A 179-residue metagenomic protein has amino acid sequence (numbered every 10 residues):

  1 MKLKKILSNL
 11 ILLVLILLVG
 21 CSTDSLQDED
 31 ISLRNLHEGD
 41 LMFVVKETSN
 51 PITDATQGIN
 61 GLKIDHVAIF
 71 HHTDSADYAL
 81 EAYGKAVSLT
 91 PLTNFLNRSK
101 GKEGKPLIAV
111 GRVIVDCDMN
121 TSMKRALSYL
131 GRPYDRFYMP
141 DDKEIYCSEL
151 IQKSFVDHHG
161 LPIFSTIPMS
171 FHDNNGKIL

Functional and structural regions predicted by a protein language model:
M1-L10: Bacterial N-terminal signal peptides that target proteins for export
L17-G20: C-terminal motif of bacterial Sec signal peptides marking the signal peptidase cleavage site
D24, D142-L179: Activation targets extended, charge/polar-rich intrinsically disordered C-terminal tails
N35, Q57-I64, V115-M119, P140-S148: Solvent-exposed, acidic/flexible segments
E38-D40: Loop/turn positions that initiate beta-strands
V44-V110, Y134-D142: Glycine-rich catalytic cores of cysteine/serine-nucleophile enzymes that process amide/ester linkages in cell-envelope
K46, H71, Y83, A126-Y134 (+1 more regions): Sec/Tat-exported extracytoplasmic proteins
K100-L107, G111-G131: A structural motif
